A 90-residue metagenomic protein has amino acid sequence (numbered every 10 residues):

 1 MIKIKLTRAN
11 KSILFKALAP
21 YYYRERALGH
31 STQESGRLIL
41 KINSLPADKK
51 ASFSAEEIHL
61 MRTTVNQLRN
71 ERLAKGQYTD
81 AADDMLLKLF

Functional and structural regions predicted by a protein language model:
M1-F90: Positively charged, low-complexity terminal tracts and the immediately adjacent first secondary-structure elements
